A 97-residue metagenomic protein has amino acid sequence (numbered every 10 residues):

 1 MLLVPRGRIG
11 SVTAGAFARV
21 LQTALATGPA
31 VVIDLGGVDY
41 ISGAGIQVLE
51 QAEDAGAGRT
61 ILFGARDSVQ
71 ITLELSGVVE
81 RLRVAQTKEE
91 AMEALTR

Functional and structural regions predicted by a protein language model:
M1-R6: Short, aliphatic-rich beta-strand segments
S11-L82: Amphipathic alpha-helical interaction surfaces in cytosolic regulatory modules
R81-E90: Short acidic-hydrophobic, aromatic-tinged amphipathic segments that line or gate anion-handling sites
E89-R97: A charged, well-structured terminal subsegment
